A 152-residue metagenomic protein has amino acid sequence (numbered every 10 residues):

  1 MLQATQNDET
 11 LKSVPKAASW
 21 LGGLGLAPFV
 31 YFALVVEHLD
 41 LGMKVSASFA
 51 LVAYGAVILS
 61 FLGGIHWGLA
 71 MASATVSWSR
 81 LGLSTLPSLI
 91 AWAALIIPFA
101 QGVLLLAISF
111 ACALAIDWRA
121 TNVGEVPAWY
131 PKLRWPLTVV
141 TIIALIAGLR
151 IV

Functional and structural regions predicted by a protein language model:
D8-S13, D40-S48, L62-T75, R119-V126: Short juxtamembrane and helix-loop transition motifs at transmembrane-helix boundaries in membrane proteins
E9-L24: N-terminal membrane topogenic signal
G25-F29, G82-W92, L133-L149: Small-residue-rich segments of transmembrane alpha-helices in multi-pass membrane proteins, especially helix faces
L34-V36, I90-F99, G148-V152: Hydrophobic alpha-helical transmembrane segments
V45-A50, S79-R80, P127-L133: Non-cytosolic membrane-interface motifs at loop->transmembrane helix junctions
H66-A94: Helix-adjacent hinge/juxtasegments
L95-C112: Transmembrane helix-loop-helix
I116-I142: Interfacial loop-to-transmembrane junctions
